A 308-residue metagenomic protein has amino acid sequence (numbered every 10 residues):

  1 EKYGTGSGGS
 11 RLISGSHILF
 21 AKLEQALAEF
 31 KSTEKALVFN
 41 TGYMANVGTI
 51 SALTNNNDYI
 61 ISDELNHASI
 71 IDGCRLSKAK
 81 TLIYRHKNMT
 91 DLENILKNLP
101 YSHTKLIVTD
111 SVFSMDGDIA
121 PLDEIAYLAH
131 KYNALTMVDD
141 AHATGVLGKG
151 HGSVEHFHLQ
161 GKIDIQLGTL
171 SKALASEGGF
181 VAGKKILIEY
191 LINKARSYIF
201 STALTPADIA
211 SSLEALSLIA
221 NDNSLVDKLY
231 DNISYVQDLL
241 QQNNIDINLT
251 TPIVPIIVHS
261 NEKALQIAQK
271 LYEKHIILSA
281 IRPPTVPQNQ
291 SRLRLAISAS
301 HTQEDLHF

Functional and structural regions predicted by a protein language model:
Y3, Q25, E29, E273-K274 (+1 more regions): PLP-dependent enzyme catalytic core of the Aspartate aminotransferase-like
Y3-T41, I233: Conserved N-terminal alpha-helix of the aminotransferase class I/II PLP-enzyme fold
T49-A68: Conserved PLP-anchoring active-site segment centered on the Schiff-base-forming lysine
T54, R85, M89, Y101 (+7 more regions): Pyridoxal 5′-phosphate
L82, H86-V138: Active-site phosphate-binding strand-loop segment of PLP-dependent enzymes
E155-Y190: Active-site PLP attachment segment
A207-D227, D238-Q241: Amphipathic alpha-helix from the class-I
D227-S234, Q241-H275, T285, N289-Q290 (+1 more regions): Conserved PLP-binding catalytic core of the aspartate aminotransferase-like
